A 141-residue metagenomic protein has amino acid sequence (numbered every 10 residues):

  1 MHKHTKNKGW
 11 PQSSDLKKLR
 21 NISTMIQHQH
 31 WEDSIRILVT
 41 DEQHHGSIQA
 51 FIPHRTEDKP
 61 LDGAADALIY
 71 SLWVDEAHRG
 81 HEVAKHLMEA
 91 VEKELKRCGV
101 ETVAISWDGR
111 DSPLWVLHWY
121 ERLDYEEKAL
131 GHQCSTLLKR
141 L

Functional and structural regions predicted by a protein language model:
H2-Y70, D75, E94, L130-G131: Acetyl-CoA-dependent GNAT
D58-P60, W107-V116: Short, flexible, glycine-rich and Lys/Arg-enriched loop motifs at helix boundaries that contact anionic partners
G63-I69, P113-R122: Glycine-rich, flexible loop segments associated with nucleotide phosphate handling
L72, A77, S106-R110: Short strand-loop junctions, especially beta-strand C-caps/beta-turns that link beta-sheets to coils or alpha-helices
V74, G80-K93, H118, R122: Conserved acetyl-CoA-binding loop-helix of GNAT-fold acetyltransferases
H81, M88, D111-V116, H132-L138: Short glycine/proline-centered loop/turn elements that form peptide/ligand docking sites
L95-G109: Conserved GNAT acetyl-CoA-binding A-motif
S106-G109, E121-L138: Conserved catalytic-core motifs of GNAT/GCN5-like acyltransferases
